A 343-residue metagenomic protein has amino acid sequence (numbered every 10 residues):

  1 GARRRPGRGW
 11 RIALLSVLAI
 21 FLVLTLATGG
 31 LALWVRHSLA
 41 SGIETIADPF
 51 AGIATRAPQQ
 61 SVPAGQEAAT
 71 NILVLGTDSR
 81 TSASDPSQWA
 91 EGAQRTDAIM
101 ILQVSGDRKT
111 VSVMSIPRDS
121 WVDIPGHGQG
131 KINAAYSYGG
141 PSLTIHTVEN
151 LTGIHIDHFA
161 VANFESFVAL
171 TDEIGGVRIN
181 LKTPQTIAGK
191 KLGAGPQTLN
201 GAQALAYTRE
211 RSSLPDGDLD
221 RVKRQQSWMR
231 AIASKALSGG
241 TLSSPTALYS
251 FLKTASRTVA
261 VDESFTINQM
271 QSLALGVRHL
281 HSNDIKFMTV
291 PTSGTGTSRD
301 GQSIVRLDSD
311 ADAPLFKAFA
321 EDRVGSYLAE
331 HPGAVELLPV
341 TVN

Functional and structural regions predicted by a protein language model:
A2-R108: Entry/capping segment at the start of metal-dependent catalytic domains with acidic active-site entry clusters
A47, T96-A98, Q129, N133 (+11 more regions): Extracytoplasmic/secreted envelope proteins and their assembly/folding machinery, especially bacterial periplasmic
A57, L199, A260-N343: C-terminal solvent-exposed extensions
E67-T70, Q94-I99, R108-V111, I116 (+9 more regions): Extracytoplasmic
T70, S166, L170-T246, S250-L252 (+1 more regions): Flexible, polar/acidic helix-loop-strand segments at domain edges
P86-W89, G130-Y138, G153-H158, S212-L219 (+3 more regions): Second-shell loop/turn segments in exported
Q103-G106, W121, S137, E149-G153 (+6 more regions): Sec-exported extracytoplasmic/periplasmic mature domains
N133-G193, S264: Amphipathic, coiled-coil-like alpha-helical scaffolding segments used for oligomerization/assembly
